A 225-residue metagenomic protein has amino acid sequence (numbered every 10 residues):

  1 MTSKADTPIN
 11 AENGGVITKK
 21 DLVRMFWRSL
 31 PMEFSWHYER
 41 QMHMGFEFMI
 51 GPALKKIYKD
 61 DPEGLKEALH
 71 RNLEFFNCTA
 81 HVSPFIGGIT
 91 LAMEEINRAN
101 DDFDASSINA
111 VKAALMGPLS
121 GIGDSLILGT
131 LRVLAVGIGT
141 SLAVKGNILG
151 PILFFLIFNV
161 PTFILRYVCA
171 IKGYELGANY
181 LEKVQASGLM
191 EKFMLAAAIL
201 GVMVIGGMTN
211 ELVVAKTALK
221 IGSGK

Functional and structural regions predicted by a protein language model:
M1-D104: Soluble N-terminal domains of membrane-associated systems
R28-E33, H70-F75, S107-S120, E182-S187: Cytosolic juxtamembrane amphipathic/interface segments immediately preceding and feeding into a transmembrane helix
H37, I122-L126, A196: Hydrophobic alpha-helical transmembrane segments of multi-pass membrane proteins
G45, F85-E94, G117, G121-D124 (+2 more regions): Glycine-centered flexibility motif
F76, S125-G129, N159: The structured alpha-helical core of multi-pass membrane proteins
D101-L115, V213-G224: Hydrophobic, membrane-facing alpha-helical anchors
S106-S141: Transmembrane alpha-helical segments and their cytosolic interface motifs in multi-pass membrane proteins
T130-L134, S141-K225: Membrane-embedded alpha-helical modules
